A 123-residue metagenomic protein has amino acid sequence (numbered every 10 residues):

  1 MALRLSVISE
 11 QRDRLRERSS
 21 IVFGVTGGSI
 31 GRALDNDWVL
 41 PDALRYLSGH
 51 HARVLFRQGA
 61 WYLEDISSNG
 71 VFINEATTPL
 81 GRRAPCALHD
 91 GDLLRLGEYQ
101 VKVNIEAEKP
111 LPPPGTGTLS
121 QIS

Functional and structural regions predicted by a protein language model:
M1-A43, L55-R57, E108-S123: Intrinsically disordered, low-complexity acidic Ser/Thr-rich regulatory segments
S20-G97: Forkhead-associated
S68, E106-A107: Sparse recognition of residues in long alpha-helices and their boundaries
Q100-K102, E108: Short, charged beta-turn/beta-strand-edge "cap" motif at the junction between a beta-strand and an adjacent loop
